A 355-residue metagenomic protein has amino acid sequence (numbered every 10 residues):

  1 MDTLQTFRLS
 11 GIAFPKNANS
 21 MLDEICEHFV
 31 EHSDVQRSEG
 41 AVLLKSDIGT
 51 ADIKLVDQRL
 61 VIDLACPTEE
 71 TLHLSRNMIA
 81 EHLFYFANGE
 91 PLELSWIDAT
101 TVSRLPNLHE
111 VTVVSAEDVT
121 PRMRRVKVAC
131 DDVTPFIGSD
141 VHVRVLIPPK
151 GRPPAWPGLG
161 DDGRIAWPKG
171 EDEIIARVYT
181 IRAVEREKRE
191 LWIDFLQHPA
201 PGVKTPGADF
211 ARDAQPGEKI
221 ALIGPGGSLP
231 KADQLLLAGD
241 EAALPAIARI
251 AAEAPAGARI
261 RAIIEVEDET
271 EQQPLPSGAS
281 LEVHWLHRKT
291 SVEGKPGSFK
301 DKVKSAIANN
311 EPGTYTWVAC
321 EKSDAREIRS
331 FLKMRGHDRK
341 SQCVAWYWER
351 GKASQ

Functional and structural regions predicted by a protein language model:
M1-Q355: Extended, composition-driven regions rather than compact fold-specific motifs
